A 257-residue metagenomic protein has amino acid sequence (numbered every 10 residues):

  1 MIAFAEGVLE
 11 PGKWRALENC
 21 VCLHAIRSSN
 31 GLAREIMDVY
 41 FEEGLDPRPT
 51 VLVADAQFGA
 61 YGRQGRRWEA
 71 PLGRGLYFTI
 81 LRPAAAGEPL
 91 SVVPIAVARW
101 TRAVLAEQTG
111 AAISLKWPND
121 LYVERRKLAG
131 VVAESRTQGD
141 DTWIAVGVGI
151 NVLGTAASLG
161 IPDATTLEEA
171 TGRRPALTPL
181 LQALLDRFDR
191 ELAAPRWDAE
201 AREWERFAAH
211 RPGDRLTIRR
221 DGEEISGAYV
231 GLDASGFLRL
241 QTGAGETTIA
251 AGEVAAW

Functional and structural regions predicted by a protein language model:
M1-E107: N-terminal lobe of the biotin/lipoate ligase/transferase fold
M1-E6, N19, G31, E35 (+2 more regions): Long, positively charged amphipathic alpha-helical accessory segments at protein N-termini or as interdomain linkers
H24, L115-W117: Short loop/edge segments at beta-strand edges and connector loops that shape dinucleotide/nucleotide cofactor-binding
Q57-G59, W117, V146: Short conserved micro-motifs on helix faces and helix-strand junctions that flank and scaffold key functional residues
